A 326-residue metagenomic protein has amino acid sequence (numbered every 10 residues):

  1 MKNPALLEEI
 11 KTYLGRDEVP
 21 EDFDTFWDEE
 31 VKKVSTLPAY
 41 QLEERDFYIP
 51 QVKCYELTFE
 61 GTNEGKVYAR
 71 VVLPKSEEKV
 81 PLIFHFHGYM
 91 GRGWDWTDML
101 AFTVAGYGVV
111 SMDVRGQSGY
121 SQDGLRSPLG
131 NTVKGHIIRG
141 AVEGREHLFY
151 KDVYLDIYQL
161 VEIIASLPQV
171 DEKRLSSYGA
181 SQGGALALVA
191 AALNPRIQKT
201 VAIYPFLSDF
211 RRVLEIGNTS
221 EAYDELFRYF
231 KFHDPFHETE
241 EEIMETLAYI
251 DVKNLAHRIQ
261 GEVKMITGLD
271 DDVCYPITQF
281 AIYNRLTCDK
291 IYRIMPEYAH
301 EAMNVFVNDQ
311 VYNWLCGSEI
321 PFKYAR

Functional and structural regions predicted by a protein language model:
M1-V52, Y324-R326: N-terminal targeting or regulatory segments adjacent to alpha/beta-hydrolase or S9 domains
K33-E77: N-terminal cap/lid segment of alpha/beta-hydrolase-fold proteins
W94, L100-L155: Cap/lid segment of the alpha/beta-hydrolase catalytic domain
H136-S181: Gly/Ser-rich "nucleophile elbow"/oxyanion-hole loop immediately N-terminal to the catalytic nucleophile in hydrolases
V189-F236, I294: Hydrolase active-site cap/lid region
R258-I259, M265-T267: Short beta-strand/loop motif that positions the catalytic acidic residue of the alpha/beta-hydrolase fold
L269-C274, E301: Acidic catalytic loop of the alpha/beta-hydrolase fold
I294-Y312: Histidine-bearing beta->alpha loop at or near hydrolase active sites
